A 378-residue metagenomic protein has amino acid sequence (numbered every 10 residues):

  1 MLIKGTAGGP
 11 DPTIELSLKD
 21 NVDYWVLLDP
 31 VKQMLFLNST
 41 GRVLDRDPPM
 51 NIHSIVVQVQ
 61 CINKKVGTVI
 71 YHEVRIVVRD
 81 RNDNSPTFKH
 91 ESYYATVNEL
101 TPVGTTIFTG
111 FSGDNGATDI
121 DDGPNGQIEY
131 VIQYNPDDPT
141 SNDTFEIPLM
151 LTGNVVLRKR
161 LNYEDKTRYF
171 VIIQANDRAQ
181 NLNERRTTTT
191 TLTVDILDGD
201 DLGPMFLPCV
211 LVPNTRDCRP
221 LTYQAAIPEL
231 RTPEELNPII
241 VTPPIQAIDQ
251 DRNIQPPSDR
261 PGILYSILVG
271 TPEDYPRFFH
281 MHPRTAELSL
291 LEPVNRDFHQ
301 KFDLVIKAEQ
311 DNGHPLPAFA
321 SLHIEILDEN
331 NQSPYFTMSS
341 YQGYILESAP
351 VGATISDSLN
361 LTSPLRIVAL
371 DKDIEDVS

Functional and structural regions predicted by a protein language model:
M1-S378: Extracellular cadherin-type adhesion modules in metazoan precursor proteins
